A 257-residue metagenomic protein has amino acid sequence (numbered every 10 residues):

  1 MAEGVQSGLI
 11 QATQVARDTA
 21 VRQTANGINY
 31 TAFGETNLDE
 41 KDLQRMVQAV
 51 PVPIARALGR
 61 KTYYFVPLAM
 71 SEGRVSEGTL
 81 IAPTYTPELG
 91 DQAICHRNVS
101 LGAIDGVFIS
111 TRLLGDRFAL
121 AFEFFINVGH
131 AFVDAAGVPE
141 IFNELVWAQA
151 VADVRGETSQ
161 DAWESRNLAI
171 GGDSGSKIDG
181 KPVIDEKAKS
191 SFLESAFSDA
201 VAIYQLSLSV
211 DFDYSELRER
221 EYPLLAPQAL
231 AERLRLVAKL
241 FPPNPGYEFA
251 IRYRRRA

Functional and structural regions predicted by a protein language model:
M1-R117, L240-A257: A metal-dependent hydrolase signature that marks the N-terminal structural subdomain at the beginning of catalytic folds
M1-R22, P182-A257: Pan-zinc metallopeptidase signature
M46, V50, A150, R166 (+1 more regions): Generic structural signal of hydrophobic/aromatic residues within well-ordered alpha-helices of folded domains
R74-V75, V133, G137, L206: Short alpha-helix boundary/capping elements
V107-F125, E186-K189: Short pre-active-site segment immediately N-terminal to the catalytic Zn-binding motif
F118-F122, D134-D173, D213-Y222: Post-HEXXH active-site segment of zinc metalloproteases
E123-A136, A200: Catalytic glutamate of the conserved HExxH
G175-V183: Short glycine/proline-rich turn/loop motifs
